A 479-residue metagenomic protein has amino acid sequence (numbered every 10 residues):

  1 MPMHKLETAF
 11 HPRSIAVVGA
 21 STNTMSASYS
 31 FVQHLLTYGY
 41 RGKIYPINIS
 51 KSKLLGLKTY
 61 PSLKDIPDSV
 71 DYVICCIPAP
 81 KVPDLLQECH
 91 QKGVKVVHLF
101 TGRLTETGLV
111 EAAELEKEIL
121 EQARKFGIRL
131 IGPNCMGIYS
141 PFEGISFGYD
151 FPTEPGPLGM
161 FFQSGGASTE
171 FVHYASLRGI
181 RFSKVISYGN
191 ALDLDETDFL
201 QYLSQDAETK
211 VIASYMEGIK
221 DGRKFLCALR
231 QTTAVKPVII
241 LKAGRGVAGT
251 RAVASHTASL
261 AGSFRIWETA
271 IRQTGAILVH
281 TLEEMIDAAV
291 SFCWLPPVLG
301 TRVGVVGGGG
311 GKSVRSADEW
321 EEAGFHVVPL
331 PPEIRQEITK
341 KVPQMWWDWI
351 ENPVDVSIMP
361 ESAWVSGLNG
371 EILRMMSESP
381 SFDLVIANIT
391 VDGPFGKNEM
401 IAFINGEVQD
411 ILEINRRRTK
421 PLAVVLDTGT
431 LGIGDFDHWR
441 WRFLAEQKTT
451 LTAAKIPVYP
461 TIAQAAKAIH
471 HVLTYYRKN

Functional and structural regions predicted by a protein language model:
M1-N479: Catalytic-core regions of core metabolic enzymes, especially those transforming organic acids/acyl-group intermediates
